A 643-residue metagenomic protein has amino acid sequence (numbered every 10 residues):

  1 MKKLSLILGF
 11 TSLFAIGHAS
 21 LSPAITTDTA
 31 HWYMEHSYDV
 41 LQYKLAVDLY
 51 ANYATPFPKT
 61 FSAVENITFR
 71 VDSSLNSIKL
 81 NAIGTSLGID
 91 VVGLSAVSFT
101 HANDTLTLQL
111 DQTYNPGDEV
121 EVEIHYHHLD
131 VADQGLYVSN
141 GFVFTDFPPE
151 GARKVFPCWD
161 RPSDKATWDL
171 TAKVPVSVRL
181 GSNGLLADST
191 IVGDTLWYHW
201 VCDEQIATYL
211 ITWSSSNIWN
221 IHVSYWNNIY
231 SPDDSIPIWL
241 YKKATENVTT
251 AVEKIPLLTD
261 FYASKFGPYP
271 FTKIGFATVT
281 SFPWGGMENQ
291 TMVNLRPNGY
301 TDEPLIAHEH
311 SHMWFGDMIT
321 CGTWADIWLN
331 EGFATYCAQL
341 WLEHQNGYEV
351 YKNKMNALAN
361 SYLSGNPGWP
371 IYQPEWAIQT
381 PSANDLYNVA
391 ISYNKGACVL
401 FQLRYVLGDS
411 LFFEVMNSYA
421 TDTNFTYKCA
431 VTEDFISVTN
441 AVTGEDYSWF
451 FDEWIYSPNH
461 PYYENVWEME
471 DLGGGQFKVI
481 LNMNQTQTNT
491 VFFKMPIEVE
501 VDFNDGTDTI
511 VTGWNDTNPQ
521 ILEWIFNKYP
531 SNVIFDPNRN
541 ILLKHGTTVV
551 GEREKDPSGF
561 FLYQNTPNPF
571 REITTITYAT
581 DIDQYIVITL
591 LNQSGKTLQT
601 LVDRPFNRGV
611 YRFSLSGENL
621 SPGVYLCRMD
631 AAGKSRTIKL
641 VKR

Functional and structural regions predicted by a protein language model:
H18-A63, R70, S448-W449, E453: N-terminal, polar/Ser/Thr-rich
D28-S37, P116, H125-D169, S224 (+2 more regions): Glycine/proline-rich low-complexity spacer/linker segments in large multi-domain proteins
A63, W159-A307: Hydrophobic helix-coil surface modules that form long, contiguous segments used for peptide/substrate interaction
I83-N140, E523-F526: A surface-exposed beta-strand-loop module
S163, N294-N356: Zinc-dependent metallopeptidase catalytic helix centered on the HExxH motif and its immediate flanking segment
E331-C398, Q402, V406, T423-T426: Acidic/His/Gly-enriched intrinsically disordered linker/tail segments that often contain short helix/coil "MoRF-like"
V389-L481: Amphipathic alpha-helical substructures
D556-T566, F570-R643: C-terminal outer-membrane/trafficking sorting elements
